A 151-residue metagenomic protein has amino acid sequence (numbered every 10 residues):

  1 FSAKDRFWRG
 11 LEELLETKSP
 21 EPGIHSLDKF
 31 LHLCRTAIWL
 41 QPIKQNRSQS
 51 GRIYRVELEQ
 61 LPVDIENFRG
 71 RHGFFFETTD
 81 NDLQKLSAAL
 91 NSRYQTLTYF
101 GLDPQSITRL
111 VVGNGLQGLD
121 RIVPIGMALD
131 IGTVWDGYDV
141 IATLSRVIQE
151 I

Functional and structural regions predicted by a protein language model:
F1-T98, S106-Q149: NAD(P)-dependent aldehyde/semialdehyde dehydrogenase
D103: A C-terminal functional module that forms or caps the active site or interfaces directly with catalytic machinery
